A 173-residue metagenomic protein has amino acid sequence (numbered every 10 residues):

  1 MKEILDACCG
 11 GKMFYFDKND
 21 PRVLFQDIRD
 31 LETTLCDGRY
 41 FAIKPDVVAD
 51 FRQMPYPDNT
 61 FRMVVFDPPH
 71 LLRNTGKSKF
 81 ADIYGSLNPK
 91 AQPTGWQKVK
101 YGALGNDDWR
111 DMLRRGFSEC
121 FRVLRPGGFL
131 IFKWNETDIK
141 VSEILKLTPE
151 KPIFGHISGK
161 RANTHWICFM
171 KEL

Functional and structural regions predicted by a protein language model:
M1-L173: Class I S-adenosyl-L-methionine-dependent methyltransferase catalytic core
